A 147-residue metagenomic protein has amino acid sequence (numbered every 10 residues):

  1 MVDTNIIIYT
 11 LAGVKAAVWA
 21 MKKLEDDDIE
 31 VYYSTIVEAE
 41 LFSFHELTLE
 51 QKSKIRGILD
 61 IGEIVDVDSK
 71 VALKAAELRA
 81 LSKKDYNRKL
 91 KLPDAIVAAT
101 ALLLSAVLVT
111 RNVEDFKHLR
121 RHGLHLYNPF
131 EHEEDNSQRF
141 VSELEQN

Functional and structural regions predicted by a protein language model:
M1-Y33, S43-R56, D135, E143-N147: Short, well-structured N-terminal submotif of metal-dependent ribonuclease cores
D3-T4, L41, A75, A101 (+1 more regions): Generic structural signal for small/hydrophobic residues in well-ordered secondary structure, especially within
I6-I7, V37, V71, I96-V97 (+1 more regions): Alpha-helix capping/helix-boundary segments
D27-V31, I61-E63, L102-V107: Short active-site oxyanion
E63-K84: Acidic catalytic patch
Y86-P93: Donor nucleotide-sugar recognition loop
A98, L102-N147: Acidic, PIN/NYN-like endoribonuclease modules and their adjacent C-terminal/linker elements
